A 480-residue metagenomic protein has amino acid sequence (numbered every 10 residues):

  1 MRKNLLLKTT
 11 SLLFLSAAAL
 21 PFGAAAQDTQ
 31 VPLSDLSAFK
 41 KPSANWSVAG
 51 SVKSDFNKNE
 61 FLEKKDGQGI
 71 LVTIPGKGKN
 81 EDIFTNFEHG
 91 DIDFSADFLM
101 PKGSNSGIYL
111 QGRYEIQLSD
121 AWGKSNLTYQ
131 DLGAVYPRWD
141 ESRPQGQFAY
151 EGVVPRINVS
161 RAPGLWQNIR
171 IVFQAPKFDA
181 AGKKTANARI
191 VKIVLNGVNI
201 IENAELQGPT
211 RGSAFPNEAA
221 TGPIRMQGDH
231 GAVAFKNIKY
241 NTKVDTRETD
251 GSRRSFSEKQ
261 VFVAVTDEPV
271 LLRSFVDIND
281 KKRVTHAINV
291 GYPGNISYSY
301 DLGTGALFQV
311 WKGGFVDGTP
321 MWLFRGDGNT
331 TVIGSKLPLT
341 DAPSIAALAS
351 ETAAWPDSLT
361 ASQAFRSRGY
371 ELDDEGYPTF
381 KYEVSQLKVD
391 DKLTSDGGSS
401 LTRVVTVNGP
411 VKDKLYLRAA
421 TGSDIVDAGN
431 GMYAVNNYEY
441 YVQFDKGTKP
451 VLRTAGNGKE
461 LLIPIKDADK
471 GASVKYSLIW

Functional and structural regions predicted by a protein language model:
M1-L13: Bacterial N-terminal signal peptides that target proteins for export
A17-A24: C-terminal segment of classical bacterial N-terminal signal peptides
A26-T266, S274-I278: Carbohydrate-interacting regions of secretory-pathway proteins
Q27, N86, R247-T402, K414-E439 (+1 more regions): Beta-strand-rich N-terminal accessory domains
M100-N105, A175-F178, G409-K414, G422-V426: Extended, low-complexity, turn-rich repeat/linker tracts enriched in Gly/Pro/Ser/Thr and Asp/Glu that occur
R161-W166, D373-E375, V407-D413, A468-K470: A short, structured loop/turn motif at beta-sheet edges
L206-G212, V426-P464: Solvent-exposed beta-strand/loop surfaces of large extracellular or lumenal domains
V384, T402, P410-T421, Q443-W480: Beta-strand-rich recognition/accessory modules
